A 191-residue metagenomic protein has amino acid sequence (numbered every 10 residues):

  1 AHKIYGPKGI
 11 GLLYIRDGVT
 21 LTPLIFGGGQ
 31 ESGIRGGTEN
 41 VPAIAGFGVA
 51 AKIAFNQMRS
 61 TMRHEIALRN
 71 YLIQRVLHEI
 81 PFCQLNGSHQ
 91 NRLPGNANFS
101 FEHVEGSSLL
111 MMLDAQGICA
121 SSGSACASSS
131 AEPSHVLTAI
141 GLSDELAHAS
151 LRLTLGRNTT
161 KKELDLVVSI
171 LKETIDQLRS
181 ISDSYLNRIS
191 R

Functional and structural regions predicted by a protein language model:
A1-V49: Active-site PLP attachment segment
I4-P7, Y14, P23-I25, L77-H78 (+3 more regions): Solvent-exposed alpha-helices and their adjacent loops that cap or buttress functional pockets in soluble metabolic
P7, V41-I44, A51, R69 (+6 more regions): A general structural signal for well-ordered alpha-helical segments in protein cores
A51-Q74, Q84-L93: Structural signature of PLP-dependent enzymes
V76-L77, L113: Hydrophobic C-terminal alpha-helix "anchor/cap" residues
F82-G87, A120-S124: A short linear hydrophobic-aromatic micro-motif
A97-R152: Conserved C-terminal alpha-helix-loop-beta "cap" of PLP-dependent enzymes that closes/shapes the active-site mouth
S128, E132-R191: PLP-dependent enzyme catalytic core of the Aspartate aminotransferase-like
